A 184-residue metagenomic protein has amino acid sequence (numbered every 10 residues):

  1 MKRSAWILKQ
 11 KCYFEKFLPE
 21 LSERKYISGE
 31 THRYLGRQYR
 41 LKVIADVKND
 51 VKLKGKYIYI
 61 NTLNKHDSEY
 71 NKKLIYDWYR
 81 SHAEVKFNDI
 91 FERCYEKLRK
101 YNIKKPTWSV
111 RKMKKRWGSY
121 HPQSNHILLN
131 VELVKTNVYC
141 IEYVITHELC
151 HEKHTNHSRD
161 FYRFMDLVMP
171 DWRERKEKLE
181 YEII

Functional and structural regions predicted by a protein language model:
M1-Y143, E152-I184: Active-site-proximal or metal-binding-adjacent scaffold patches in catalytic folds
E148: Walker B catalytic acidic pair
